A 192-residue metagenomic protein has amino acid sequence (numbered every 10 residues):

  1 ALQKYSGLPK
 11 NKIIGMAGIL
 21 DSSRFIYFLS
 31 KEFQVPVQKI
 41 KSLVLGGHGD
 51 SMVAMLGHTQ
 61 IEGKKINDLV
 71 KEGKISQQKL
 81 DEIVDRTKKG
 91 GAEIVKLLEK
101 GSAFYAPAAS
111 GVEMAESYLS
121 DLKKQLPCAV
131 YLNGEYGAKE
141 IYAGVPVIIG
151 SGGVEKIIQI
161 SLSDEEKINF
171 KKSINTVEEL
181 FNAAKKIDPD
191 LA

Functional and structural regions predicted by a protein language model:
A1, G15-M16: ADP-ribose/adenylate-binding Rossmann-like module
Y5-K12, D21-A192: C-terminal substrate-binding/catalytic lobe of Rossmann-fold NAD(P)-dependent dehydrogenases
